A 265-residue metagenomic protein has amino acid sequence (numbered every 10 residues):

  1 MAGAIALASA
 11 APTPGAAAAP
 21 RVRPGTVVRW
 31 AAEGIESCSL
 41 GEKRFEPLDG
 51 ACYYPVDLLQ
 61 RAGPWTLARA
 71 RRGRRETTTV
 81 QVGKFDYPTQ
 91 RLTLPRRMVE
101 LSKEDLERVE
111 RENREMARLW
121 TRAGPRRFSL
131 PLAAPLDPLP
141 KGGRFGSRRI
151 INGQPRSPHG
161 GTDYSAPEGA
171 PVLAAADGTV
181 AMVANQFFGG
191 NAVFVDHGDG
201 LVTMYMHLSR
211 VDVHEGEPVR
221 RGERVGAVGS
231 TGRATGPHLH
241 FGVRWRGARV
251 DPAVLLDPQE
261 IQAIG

Functional and structural regions predicted by a protein language model:
M1-G3: N-terminal export leaders
L7-D86: Cationic-aromatic interfacial patches
L67, K141, Y164, G178 (+3 more regions): Terminal peptide-recognition signature
T79-G189: Surface-exposed, glycine-biased beta-strand/turn segments
R144, V183-A184, V211, V228-T231: Residue-level recognition of beta-strand microenvironments
G160, A175-D212, P237-L239: Zn2+-dependent peptidoglycan hydrolase active-site motif and core
P171-A181, V213-V228: Short, well-structured beta-strand-loop connectors
A192-H197, L201, E217-G265: Conserved, short, structured surface segments that act as functional micro-motifs
